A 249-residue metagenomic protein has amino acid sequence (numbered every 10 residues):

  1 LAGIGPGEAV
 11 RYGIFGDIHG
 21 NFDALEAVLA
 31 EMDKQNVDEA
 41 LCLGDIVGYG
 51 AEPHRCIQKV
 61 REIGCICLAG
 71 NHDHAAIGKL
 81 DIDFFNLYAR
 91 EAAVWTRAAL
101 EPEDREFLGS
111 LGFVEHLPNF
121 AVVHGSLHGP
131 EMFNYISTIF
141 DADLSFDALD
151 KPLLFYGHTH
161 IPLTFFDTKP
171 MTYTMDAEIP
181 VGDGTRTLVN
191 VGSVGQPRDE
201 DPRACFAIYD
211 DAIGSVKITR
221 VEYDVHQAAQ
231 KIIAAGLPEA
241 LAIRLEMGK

Functional and structural regions predicted by a protein language model:
L1-C65: N-terminal active-site segment of His-dependent metallophosphoesterases
G7, D167-K249: Acidic, His/Gly-rich catalytic cores of divalent-metal-dependent hydrolytic chemistry
G7-Y12, H116-V122, G182-T187: Beta-strand-turn-beta hairpins that frame and shape the catalytic cleft of phosphate-ester-processing enzymes
F15-G16, A40-D45, I66-N71, V123 (+2 more regions): Active-site neighborhood of phospho(di)ester-bond hydrolases with catalytic His/Asp-centered motifs
H19-A24, G48-G50, H74-I77, H128-P130 (+2 more regions): Active-site environment of divalent metal-dependent phosphoester hydrolases
A27-A30, R55-Q58, D81-F84, I136-S137 (+2 more regions): Short, glycine/charged-enriched secondary-structure capping and boundary segments
C56-I57, E62-D150: Active-site neighborhood of divalent metal-dependent phosphoester bond hydrolases
I139-V189: Anionic-ligand binding region
